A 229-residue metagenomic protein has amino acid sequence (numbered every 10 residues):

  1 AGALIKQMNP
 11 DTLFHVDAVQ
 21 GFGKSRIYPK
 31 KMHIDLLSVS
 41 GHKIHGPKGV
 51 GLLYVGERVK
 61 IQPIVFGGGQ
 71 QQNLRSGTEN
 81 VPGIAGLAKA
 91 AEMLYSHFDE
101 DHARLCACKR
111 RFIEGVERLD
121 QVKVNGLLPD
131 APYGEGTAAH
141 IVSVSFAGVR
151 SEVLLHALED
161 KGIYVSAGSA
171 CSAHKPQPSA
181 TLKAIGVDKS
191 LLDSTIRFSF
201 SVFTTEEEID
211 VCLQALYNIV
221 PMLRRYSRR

Functional and structural regions predicted by a protein language model:
A1-R229: Pyridoxal 5′-phosphate
